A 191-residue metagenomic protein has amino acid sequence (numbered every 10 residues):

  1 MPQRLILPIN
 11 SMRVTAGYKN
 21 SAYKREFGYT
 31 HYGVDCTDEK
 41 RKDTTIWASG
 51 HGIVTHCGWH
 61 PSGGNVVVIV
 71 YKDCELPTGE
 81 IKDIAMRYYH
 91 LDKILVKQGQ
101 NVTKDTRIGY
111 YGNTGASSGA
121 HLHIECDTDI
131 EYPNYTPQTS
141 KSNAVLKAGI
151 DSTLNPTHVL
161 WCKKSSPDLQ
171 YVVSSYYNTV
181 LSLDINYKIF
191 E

Functional and structural regions predicted by a protein language model:
M1-N65, C74-T78, K104, N113 (+3 more regions): Surface-exposed, glycine-biased beta-strand/turn segments
T30-V34, V68-Q98: Active-site region of chymotrypsin-like
T44, C74-D83, E131-T136: Short, solvent-exposed loop/turn segments that connect beta-strands within catalytic domains and beta-strand-rich
T44-I46, I94-K97, A148: Extracytoplasmic/periplasmic, Sec-exported soluble proteins
W59, K93, T128: Short, glycine/acidic-enriched loop or turn micro-motifs at the edges of active sites
N65-Y71, Q100-Y177: Conserved, short, structured surface segments that act as functional micro-motifs
